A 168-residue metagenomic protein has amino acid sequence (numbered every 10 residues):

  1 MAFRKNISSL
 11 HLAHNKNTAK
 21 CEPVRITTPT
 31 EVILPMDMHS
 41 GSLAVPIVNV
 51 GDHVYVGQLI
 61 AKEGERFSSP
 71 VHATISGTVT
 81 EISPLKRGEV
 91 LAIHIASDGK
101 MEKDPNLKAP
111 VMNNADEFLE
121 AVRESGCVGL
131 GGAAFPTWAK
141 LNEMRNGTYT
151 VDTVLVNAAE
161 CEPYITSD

Functional and structural regions predicted by a protein language model:
M1-P163: Well-ordered secondary-structure scaffolds
I165-D168: Glycine-rich phosphate-binding "P-loop"
